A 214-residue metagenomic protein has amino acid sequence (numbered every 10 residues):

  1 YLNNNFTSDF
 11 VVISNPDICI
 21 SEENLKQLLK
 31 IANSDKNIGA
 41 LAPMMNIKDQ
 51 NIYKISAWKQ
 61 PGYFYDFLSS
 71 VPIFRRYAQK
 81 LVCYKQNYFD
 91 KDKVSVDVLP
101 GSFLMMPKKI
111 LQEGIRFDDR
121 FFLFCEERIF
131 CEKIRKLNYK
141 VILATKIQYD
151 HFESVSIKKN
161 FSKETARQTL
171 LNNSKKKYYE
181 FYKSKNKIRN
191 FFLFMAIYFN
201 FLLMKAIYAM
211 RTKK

Functional and structural regions predicted by a protein language model:
N4-S8, D35: Glycine-rich phosphate-binding loop signature in dinucleotide/nucleotide-binding domains
T7-C19: Short beta-strand-to-loop acidic/aromatic patch adjacent to the donor-nucleotide binding site
I13, A40-M44, A144-T145, F152: Short glycine/serine/threonine-enriched helix-capping/active-site loop that flanks the nucleotide-sugar donor pocket
C19-S56: Conserved donor NDP-sugar-binding/catalytic core segment of glycosyltransferases
Q60-V96: Short, flexible, basic/aromatic active-site loop/helix in glycosyltransferases
F89-K91, D97-Q148: A short, conserved alpha-helix in the catalytic core of glycosyltransferases
K136, D150-N173: Nucleotide-sugar-dependent glycosyltransferase catalytic core
K163-K214: Non-catalytic, C-terminal membrane-associated alpha-helical segments of glycosyltransferases
